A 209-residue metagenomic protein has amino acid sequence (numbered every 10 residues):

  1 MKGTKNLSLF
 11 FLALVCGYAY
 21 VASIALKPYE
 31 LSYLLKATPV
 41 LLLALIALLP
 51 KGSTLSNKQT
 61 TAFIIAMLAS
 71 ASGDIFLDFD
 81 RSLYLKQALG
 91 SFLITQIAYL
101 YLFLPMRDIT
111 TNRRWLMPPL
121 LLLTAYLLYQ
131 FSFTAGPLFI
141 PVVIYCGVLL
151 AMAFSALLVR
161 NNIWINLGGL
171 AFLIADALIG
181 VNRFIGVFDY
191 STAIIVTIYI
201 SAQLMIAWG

Functional and structural regions predicted by a protein language model:
M1-G209: Polytopic alpha-helical membrane-helix bundles and their juxtamembrane interface segments in multi-pass membrane
